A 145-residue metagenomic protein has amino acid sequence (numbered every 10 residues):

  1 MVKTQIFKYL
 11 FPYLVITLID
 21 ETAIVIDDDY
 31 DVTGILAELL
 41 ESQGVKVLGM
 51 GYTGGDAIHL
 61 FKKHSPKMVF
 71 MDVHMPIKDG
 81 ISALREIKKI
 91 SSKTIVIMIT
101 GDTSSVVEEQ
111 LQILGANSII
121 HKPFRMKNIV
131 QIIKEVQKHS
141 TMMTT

Functional and structural regions predicted by a protein language model:
M1-K8, D56: Glycine-rich nucleotide-binding loop
Y30-G49: Two-component/phosphorelay signaling modules centered on CheY-like receiver
T53-D56, D79-S82: Acidic catalytic/metal-coordinating carboxylates
H64-F70: Active-site beta3 strand of CheY-like receiver
M75: Receiver (REC) domain active-site loop signature in two-component systems and cognate sites in sensor histidine kinases
S82, T103-I120, Q131: Alpha4 helix (beta4-alpha4-beta5 surface) of REC/receiver domains from two-component response regulators
F124-K134: C-terminal output helix
